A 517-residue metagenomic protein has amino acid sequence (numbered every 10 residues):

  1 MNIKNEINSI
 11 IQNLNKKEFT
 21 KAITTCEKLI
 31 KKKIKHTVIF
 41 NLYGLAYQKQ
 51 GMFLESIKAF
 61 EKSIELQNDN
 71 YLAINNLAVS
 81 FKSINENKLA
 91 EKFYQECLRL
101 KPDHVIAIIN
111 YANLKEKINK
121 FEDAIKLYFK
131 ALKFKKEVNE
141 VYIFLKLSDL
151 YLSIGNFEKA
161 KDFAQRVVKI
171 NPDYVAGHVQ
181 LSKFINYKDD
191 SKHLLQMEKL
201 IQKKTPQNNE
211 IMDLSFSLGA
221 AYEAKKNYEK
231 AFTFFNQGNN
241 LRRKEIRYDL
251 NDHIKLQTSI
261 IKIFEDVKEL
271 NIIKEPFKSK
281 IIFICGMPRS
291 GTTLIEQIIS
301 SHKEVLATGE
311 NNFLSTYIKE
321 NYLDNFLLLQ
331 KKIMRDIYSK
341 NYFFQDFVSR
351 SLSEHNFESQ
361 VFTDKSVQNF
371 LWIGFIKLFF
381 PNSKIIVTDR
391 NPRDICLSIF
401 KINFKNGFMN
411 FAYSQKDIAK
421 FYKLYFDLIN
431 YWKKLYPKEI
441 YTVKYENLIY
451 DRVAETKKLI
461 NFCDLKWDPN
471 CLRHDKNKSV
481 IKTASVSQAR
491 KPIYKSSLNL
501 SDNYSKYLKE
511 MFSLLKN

Functional and structural regions predicted by a protein language model:
I11, V38-K49, L72-S83, I106-E116 (+3 more regions): Conserved alpha-helical positions within TPR/SEL1-like repeat arrays
N15, K49, S83-I84, K117-I118 (+3 more regions): Register position in tetratricopeptide repeats
I34, N68, P102, K136-V138 (+3 more regions): Short coil turns that delineate tetratricopeptide repeat
F163, S182, L194-P206, L214-I282 (+7 more regions): PAPS-dependent sulfotransferases, especially Golgi type II membrane carbohydrate sulfotransferases
K274-F380: Phosphate-binding active sites in nucleotide-utilizing proteins
I376-I399: Conserved phosphate-donor/acceptor-positioning beta-strand/loop module used by diverse small-molecule
